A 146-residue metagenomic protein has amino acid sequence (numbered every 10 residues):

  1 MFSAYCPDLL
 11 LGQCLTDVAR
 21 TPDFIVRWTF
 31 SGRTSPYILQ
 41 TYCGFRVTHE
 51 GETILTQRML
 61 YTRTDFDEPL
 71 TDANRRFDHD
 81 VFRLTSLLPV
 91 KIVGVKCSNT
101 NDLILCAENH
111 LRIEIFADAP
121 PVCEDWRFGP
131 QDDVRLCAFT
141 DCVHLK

Functional and structural regions predicted by a protein language model:
M1-K146: Surface-exposed, interaction-prone regions used to assemble/regulate multi-protein complexes
